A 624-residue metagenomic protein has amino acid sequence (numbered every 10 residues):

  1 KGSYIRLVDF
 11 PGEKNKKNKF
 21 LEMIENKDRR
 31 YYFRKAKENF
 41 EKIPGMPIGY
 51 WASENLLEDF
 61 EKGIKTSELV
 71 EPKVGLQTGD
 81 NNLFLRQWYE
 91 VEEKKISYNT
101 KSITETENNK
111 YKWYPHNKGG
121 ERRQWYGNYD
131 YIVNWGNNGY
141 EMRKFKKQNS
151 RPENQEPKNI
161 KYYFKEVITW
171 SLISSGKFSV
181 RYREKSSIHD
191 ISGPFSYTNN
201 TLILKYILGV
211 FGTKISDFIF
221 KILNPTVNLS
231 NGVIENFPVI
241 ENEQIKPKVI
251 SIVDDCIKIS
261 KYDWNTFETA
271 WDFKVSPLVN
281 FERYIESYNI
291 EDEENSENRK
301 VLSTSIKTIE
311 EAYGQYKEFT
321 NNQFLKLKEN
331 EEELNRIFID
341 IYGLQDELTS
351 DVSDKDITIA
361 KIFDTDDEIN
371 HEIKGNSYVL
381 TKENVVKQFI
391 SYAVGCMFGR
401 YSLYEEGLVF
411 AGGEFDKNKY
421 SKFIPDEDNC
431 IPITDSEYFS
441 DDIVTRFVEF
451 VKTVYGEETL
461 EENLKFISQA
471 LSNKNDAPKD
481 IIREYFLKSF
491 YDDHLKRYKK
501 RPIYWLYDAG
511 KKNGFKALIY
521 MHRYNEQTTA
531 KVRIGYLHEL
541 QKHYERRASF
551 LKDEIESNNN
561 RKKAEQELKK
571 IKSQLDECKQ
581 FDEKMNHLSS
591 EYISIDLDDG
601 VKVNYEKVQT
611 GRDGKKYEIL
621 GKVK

Functional and structural regions predicted by a protein language model:
K1-P152, E156-V167, I250-G399, L403 (+2 more regions): Polynucleotide-recognition surfaces of large bacterial nucleic-acid defense/processing enzymes
Y4-R6, Y129-Y131, R181-K185, L208-V210 (+9 more regions): Composition- and surface-driven signal marking solvent-exposed, interaction-prone regions in large proteins
R34-K37, S53, G75, T213 (+5 more regions): Helix N-terminus capping/helix-initiation residues
K161, S171-N236, Q244, I252-I259: Basic, amphipathic alpha-helical recognition segments used for DNA target recognition
D190-G193, N231-I234, Y313, T320 (+3 more regions): Residue-level signal for cytosolic alpha-helical hairpin/rod architecture
E235, P247, D340: Short alpha-helical basic/polar micro-motif
P277, R283-E286, V301, L325-E329 (+3 more regions): Terminal accessory regions of large proteins
